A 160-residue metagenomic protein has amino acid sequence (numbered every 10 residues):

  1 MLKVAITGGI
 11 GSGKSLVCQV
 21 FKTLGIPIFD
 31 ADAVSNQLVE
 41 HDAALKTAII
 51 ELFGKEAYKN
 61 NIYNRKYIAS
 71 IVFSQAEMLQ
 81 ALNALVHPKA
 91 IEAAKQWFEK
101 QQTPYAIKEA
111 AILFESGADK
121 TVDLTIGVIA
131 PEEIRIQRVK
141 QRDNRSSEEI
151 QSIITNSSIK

Functional and structural regions predicted by a protein language model:
M1, Q102-T103: Short, high-confidence coil segments that cap the C-terminus of an alpha-helix and link into the following beta-strand
M1-A33: Walker A (P-loop) phosphate-binding motif
K3, C18, A31, K46 (+6 more regions): A general structural signal for well-ordered alpha-helical segments in protein cores
L24, F53, T121-V122: Short, structured coil segments at secondary-structure junctions
A33-Q102: ATP-dependent small-molecule kinase phosphotransfer cores that center on conserved nucleotide phosphate-binding segments
A93-A94, K120-T121, E132, Q141-K160: Small-molecule kinase domains that catalyze NTP-dependent phosphoryl transfer to phosphate-bearing small molecules
Y105-E115: Switch II (G3) loop of P-loop NTPases
A106, L124-G127: Short, well-ordered beta-strand core segments
